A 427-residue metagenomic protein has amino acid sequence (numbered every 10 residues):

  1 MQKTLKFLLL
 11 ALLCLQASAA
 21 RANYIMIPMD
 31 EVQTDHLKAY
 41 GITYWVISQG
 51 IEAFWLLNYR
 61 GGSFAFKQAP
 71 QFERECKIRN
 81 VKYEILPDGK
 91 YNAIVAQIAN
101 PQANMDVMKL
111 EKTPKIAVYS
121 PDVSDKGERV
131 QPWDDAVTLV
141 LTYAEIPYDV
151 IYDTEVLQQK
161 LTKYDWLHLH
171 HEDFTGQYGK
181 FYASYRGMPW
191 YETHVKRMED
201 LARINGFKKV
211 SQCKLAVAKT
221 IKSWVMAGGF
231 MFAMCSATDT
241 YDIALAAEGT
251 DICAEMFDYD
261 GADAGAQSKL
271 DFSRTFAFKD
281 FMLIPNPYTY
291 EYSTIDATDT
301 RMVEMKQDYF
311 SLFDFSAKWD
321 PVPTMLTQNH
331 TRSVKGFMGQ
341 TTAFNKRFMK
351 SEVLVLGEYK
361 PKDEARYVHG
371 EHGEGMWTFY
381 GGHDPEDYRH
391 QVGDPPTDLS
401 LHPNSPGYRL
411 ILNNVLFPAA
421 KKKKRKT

Functional and structural regions predicted by a protein language model:
Q2-L10: Sec-dependent signal peptide recognition, specifically the positively charged N-region followed immediately by
C14-A17: N-terminal signal peptide c-region/cleavage motif recognized by signal peptidases
R21-W133, G382, K424: Hydrophobic targeting/anchoring helices
N23-P28, T34-A65, D251, M349-T427: Extracellular ligand-binding/catalytic regions of CAZymes and related secreted enzymes and adhesion modules
P28-E31, A117-P121, E199-C213, L401: The substrate-binding groove and active-site-proximal loops of carbohydrate-active enzymes, especially glycoside
P132-D135, T142, D239, K269-H390: Catalytic beta-strand/loop cores that center a nucleophilic Ser/Cys/Thr and support acyl-enzyme chemistry
E145-Q159: A short, well-structured beta->alpha microelement
Y164-T240, N414: Short alpha-beta junction capping motif
